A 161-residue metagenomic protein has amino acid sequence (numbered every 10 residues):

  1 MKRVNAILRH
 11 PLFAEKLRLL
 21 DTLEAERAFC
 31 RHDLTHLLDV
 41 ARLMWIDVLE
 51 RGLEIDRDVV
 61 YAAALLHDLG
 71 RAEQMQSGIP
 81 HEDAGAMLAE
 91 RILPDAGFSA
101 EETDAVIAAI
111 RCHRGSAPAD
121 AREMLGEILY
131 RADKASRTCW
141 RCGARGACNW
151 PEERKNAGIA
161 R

Functional and structural regions predicted by a protein language model:
M1-R161: Metal-dependent phosphohydrolase cores
